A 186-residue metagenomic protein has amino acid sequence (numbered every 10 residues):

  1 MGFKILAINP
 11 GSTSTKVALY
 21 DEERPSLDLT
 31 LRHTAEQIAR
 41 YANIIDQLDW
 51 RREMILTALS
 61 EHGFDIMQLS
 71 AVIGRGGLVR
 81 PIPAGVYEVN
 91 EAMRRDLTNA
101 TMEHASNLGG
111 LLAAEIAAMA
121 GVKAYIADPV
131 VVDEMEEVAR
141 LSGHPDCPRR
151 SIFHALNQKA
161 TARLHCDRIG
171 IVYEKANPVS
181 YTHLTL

Functional and structural regions predicted by a protein language model:
I5-D46: Short glycine-rich, Thr/Ser-proximal phosphate-binding strand/loop in the N-terminal lobe of ATP-dependent enzymes
I5-I8, S70-I73, Y173-S180: Short glycine-aspartate micro-motif
P10-G11, R75-G77, L108-G109, A127-V130 (+1 more regions): Fold-independent oxyanion-binding glycine-rich loops and adjacent beta-strand/coil segments at enzyme active sites
L31-I73: Conserved active-site "lid/cap" helical segment
L59-A105, P129-C147: Short beta-strand-loop/turn "lid" adjacent to the catalytic site in phosphate-handling enzymes
H104-A113, E136-G143, R149, F153-Y181: Conserved phosphate-binding catalytic cores of ATP/NTP-utilizing and phosphoryl-transfer enzymes
L111-Y125: A structural motif corresponding to the C-terminal end of an alpha-helix and its immediate exit/capping segment
T182-L186: Conserved small/polar residues in nucleotide/adenosyl-binding loops
